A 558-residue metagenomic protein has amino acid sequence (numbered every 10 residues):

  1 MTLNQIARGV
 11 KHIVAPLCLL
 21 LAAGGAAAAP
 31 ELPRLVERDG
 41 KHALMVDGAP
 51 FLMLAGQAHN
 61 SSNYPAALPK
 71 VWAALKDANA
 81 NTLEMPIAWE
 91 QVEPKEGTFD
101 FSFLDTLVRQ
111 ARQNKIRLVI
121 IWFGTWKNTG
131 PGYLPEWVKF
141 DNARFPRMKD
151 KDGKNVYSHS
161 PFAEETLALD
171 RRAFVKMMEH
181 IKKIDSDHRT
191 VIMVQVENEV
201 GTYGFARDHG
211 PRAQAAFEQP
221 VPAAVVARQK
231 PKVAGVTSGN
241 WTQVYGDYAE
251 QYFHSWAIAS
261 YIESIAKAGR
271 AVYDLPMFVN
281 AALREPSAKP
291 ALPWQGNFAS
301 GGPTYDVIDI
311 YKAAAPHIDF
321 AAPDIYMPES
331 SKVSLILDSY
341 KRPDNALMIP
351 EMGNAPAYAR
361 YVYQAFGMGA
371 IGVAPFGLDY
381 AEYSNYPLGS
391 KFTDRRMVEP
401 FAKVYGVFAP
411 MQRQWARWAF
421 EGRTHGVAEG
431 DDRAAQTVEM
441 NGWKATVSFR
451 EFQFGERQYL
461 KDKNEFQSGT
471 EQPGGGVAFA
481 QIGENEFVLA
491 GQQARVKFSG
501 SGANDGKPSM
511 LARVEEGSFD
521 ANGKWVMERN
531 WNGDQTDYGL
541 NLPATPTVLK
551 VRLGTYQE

Functional and structural regions predicted by a protein language model:
A22-A23: N-terminal signal peptide c-region/cleavage motif recognized by signal peptidases
A29-N81: N-terminal carbohydrate-binding accessory modules
M53-N63, P86-L104, D152-R172, T242-A259 (+3 more regions): The substrate-binding groove and active-site-proximal loops of carbohydrate-active enzymes, especially glycoside
S61-D77, A299-A314, K332-V333, A359-V362: Short, acidic/polar
L68-N142, I258-V272: Aromatic-lined substrate-binding rim segments of carbohydrate-active enzymes
I116, E263-L275, D306-P410: Catalytic-core region of carbohydrate-active enzymes that cleave or remodel glycosidic bonds
A143-I308: Polysaccharide-binding and catalytic clefts of secreted carbohydrate-active enzymes
Y363-G500: Aromatic- and carboxylate-lined catalytic core of secreted/periplasmic carbohydrate-active enzymes
